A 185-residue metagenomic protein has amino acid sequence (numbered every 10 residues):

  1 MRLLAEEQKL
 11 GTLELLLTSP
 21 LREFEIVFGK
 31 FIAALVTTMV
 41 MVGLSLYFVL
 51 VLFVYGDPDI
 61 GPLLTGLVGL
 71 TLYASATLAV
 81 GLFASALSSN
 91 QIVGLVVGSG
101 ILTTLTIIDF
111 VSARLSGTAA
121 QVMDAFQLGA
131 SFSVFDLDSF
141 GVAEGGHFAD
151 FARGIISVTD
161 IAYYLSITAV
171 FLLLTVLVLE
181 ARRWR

Functional and structural regions predicted by a protein language model:
M1-L17, F31: Transmembrane helix boundary and interhelical loop/hinge segments in multi-pass membrane proteins
L3, T38, L70-A74, Y164-A169: Residue-level hotspots within the lipid-embedded alpha helices of multi-pass solute transporters
E23-F24, Q91: Alpha-helix N-cap/start motif
G29-V93, T106: Secretory targeting signals
I101-V178: Terminal transmembrane helical anchor/hairpin motif
A181-R185: Short cytosolic juxtamembrane segments of multi-pass membrane proteins
